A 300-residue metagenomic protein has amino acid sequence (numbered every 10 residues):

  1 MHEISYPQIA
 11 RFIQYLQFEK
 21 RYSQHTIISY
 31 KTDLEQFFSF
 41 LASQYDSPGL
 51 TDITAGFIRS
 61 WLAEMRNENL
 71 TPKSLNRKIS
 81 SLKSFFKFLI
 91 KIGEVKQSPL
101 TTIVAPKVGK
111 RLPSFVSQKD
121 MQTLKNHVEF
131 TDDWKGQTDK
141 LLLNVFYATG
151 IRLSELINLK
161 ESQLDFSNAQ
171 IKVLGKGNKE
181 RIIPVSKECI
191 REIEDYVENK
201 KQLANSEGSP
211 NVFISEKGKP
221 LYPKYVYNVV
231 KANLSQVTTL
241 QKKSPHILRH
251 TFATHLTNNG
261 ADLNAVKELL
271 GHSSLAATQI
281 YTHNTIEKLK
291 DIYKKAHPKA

Functional and structural regions predicted by a protein language model:
M1-A300: Conserved catalytic core of the tyrosine transesterase superfamily
